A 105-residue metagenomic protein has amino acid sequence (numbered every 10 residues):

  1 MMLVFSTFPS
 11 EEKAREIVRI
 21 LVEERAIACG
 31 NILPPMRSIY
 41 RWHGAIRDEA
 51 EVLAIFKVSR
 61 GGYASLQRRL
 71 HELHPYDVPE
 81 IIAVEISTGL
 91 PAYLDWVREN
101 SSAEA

Functional and structural regions predicted by a protein language model:
M1-A105: Positively charged, small/polar-rich N-terminal and surface patches that mediate targeting and assembly and bind
